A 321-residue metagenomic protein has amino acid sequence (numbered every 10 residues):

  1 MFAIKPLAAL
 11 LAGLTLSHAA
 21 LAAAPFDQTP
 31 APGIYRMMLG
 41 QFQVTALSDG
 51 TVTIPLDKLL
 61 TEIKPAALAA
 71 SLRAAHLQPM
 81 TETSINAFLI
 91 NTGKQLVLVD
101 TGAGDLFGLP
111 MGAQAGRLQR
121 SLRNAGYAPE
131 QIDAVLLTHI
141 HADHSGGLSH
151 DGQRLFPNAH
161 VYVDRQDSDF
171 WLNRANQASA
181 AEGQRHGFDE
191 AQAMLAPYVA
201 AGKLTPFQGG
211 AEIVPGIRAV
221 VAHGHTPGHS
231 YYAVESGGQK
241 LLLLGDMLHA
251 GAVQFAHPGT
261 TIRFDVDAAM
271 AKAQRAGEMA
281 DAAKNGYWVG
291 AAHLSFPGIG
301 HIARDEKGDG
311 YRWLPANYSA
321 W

Functional and structural regions predicted by a protein language model:
M1-L21: Gram-negative bacterial Sec-dependent N-terminal signal peptides
L11, A19-R123, Q131-A134, G238-G245 (+1 more regions): Metallo-beta-lactamase
A24, G116-Y127, Q131, H160 (+3 more regions): Metallo-beta-lactamase
D49-G50, T101-G104, I140, Q166-D167 (+3 more regions): Active-site metal-binding loops of divalent metal-dependent hydrolases
I132-D143: Metallo-beta-lactamase
H141-D143, R218-Y232: Active-site glycine- and acidic-residue-rich loops that bind and position anionic ligands or nucleotide-like cofactors
G152-N158: Short, conserved loop/helix-junction motifs that constitute active-site signature segments in enzyme catalytic cores
G237-W321: Cap/insert and terminal regions of metallo-dependent hydrolase folds
